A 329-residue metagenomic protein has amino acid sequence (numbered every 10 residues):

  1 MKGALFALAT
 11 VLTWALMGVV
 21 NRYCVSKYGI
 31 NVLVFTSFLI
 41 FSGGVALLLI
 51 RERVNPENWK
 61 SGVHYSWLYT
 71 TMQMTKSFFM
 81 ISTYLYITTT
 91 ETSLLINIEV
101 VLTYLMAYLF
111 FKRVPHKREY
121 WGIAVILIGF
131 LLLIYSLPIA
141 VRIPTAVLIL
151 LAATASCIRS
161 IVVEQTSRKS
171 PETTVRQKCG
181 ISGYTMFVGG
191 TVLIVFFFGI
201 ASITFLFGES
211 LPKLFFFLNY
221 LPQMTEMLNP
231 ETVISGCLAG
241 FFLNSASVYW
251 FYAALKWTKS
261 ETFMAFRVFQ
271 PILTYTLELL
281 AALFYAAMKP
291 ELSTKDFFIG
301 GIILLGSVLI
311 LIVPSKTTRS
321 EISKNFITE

Functional and structural regions predicted by a protein language model:
M1-V34, T71, F79, I139-E172 (+6 more regions): Glycine-/small-residue-enriched transmembrane alpha-helix faces in small-molecule transporters and effluxers
G3-F6, T13, V32-I50, V125 (+4 more regions): Hydrophobic alpha-helical transmembrane segments of multi-pass integral membrane proteins, especially transporters
A7-L8, S61-L68, P115-L127, I149 (+1 more regions): Cytoplasmic-side transmembrane-helix entry/capping segments in multi-pass membrane proteins
L16-M17, V54-L95, L132, G240-T258: Specific transmembrane alpha-helical segments of multi-pass solute transporters/efflux pumps, especially DMT/EamA
V19, G44-L48, S77, V100-Y108 (+7 more regions): Hydrophobic transmembrane alpha-helices of multi-pass small-molecule transporters
C24, F35, T83, L109-F111 (+5 more regions): Hydrophobic/aromatic residues within transmembrane alpha-helices of multi-pass small-molecule transporters
V34, S82-E119, S260-L280: Specific alpha-helical transmembrane segments that line the substrate/conduction pathway and gating interfaces
I40, V114, Y135, R267-E329: C-terminal-most transmembrane helix of multi-pass membrane proteins
